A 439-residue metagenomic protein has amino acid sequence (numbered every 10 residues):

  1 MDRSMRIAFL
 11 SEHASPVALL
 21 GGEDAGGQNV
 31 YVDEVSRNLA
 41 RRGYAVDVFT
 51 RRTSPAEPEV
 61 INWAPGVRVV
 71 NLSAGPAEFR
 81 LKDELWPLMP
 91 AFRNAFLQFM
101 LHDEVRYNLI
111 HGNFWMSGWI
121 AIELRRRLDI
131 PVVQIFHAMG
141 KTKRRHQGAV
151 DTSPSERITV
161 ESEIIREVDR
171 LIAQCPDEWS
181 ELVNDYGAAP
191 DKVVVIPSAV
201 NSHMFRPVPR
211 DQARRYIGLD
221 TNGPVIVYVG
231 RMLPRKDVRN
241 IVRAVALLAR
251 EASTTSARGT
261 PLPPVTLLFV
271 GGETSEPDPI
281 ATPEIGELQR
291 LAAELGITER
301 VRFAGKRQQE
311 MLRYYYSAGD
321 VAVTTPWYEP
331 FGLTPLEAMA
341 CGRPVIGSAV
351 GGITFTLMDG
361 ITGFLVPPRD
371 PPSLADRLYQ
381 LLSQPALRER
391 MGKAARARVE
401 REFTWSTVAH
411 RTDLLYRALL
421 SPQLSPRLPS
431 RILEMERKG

Functional and structural regions predicted by a protein language model:
M1-V69, E436-G439: N-terminal subdomain of nucleotide-sugar transferases
D177, A199: Carbohydrate-associated surface elements
R206-L219: A short helix/loop element that forms part of the nucleotide-sugar donor recognition site in Leloir-type
D220-K236, V242-V245, L268: Conserved donor-binding/catalytic core segment of Leloir-type glycosyltransferases
K306, Y314-G319: Short alpha-helical donor nucleotide-sugar binding micro-motif in glycosyltransferases
W327: Aromatic "clamp/platform" in nucleotide-sugar-dependent glycosyltransferases that forms part of the donor/acceptor
P344-G347, L357: Short hydrophobic beta-strand element within catalytic cores of glycosyltransferases and related nucleotide-activated
D359-G360, F364-P371, Q380-P385: Conserved acidic donor-binding segment of nucleotide-sugar-dependent glycosyltransferases
